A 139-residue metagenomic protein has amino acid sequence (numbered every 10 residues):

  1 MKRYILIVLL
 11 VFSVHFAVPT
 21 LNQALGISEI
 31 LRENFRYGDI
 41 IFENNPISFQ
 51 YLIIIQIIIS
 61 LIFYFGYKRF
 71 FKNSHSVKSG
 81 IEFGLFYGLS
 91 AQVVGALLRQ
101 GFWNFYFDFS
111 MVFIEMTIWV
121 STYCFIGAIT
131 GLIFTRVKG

Functional and structural regions predicted by a protein language model:
M1-G139: Juxtamembrane/disordered regions of integral membrane proteins
